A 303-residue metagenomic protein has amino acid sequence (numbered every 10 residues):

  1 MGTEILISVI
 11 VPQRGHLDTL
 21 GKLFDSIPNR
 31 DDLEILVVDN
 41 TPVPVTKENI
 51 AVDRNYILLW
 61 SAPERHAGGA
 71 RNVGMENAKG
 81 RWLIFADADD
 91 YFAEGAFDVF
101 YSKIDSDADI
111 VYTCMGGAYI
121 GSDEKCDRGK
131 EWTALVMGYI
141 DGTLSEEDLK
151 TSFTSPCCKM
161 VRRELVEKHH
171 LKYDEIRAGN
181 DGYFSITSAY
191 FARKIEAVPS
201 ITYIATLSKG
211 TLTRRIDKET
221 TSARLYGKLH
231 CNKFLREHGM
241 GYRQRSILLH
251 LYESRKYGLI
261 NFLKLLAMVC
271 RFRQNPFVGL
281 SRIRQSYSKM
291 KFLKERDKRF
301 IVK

Functional and structural regions predicted by a protein language model:
M1, N29, V43-V45, A51-Y56 (+2 more regions): Membrane-interface aromatic/basic loop that binds lipid-linked glycans or pyrophosphate carriers, typified by
I10-N29: Short, well-formed alpha-helical segments that are part of the catalytic scaffolds of diverse glycosyltransferases
T19-G21, T41-A51, Y91, G95: Acidic helix N-cap motif at the loop->helix transition within catalytic regions of sugar-transfer enzymes
S26, D39-E48, P63, D87: A conserved acidic beta->alpha catalytic loop
S61-A78: Glycine-rich, basic loop-to-helix element that forms the pyrophosphate-binding segment of sugar-nucleotide handling
A67-R71, A88-I186, F191, I195 (+1 more regions): Donor-binding/catalytic cores of nucleotide-activated saccharide and glycerol-phosphate transferases/polymerases
L83: Short aromatic/hydrophobic "clamp" motif used to bind/position activated sugar donors
S200-S208, R214-R245, I260-V269: Catalytic core of nucleotide-sugar-dependent glycosyltransferases
